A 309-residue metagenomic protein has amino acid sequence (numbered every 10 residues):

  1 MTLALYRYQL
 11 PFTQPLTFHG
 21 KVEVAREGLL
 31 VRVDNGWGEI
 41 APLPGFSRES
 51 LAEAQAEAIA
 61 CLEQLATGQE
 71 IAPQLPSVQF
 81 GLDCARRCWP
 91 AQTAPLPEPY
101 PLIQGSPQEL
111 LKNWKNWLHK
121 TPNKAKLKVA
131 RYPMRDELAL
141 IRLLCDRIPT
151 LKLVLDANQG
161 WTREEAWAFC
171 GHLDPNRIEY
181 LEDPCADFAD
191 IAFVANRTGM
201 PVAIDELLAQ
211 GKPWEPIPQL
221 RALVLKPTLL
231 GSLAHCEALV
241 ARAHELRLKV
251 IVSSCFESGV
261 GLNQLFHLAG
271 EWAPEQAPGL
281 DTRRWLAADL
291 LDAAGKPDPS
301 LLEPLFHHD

Functional and structural regions predicted by a protein language model:
M1-L153, N158-G160, E164, G171-P175 (+1 more regions): N-terminal capping/lid subdomain adjacent to the active-site entrance of alpha/beta enzymes
Y8-P11, G105, L208, F256 (+1 more regions): Short, solvent-exposed coil/turn elements at secondary-structure transition points
W37-I40, A277-D281: Beta-strand scaffold of nucleotide-dependent catalytic cores
L127, Y132-A269, P278, L286-K296: Catalytic core of soluble alpha/beta enzymes
